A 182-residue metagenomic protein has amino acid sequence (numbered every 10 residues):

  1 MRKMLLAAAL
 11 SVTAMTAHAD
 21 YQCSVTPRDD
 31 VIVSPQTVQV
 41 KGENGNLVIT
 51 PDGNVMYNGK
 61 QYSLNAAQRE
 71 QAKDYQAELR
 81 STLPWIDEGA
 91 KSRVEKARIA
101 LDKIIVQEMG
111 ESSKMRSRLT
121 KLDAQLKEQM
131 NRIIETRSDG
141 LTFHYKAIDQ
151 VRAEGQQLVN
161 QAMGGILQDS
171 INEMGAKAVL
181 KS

Functional and structural regions predicted by a protein language model:
M1-A19: Gram-negative bacterial Sec-dependent N-terminal signal peptides
H18-S182: Terminal leader/tail segments of proteins
